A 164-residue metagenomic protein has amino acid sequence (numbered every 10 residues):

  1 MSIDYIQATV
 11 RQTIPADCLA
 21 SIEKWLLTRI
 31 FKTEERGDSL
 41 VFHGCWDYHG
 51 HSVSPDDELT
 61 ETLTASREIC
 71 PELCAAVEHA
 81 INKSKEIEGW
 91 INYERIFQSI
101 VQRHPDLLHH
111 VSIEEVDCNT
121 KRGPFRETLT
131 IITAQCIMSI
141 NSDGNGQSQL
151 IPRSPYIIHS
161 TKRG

Functional and structural regions predicted by a protein language model:
M1-K32: Short, extreme N-terminal segment that most often corresponds to the first beta-strand
K24-G164: Charged interaction segments
